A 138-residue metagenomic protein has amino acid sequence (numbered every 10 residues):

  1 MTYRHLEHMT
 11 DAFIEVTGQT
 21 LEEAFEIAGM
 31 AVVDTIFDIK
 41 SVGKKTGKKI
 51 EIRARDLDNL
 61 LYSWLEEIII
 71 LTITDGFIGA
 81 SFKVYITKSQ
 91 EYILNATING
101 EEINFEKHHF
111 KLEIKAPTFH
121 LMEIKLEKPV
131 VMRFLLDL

Functional and structural regions predicted by a protein language model:
M1-L138: Intrinsically disordered, low-complexity regions
